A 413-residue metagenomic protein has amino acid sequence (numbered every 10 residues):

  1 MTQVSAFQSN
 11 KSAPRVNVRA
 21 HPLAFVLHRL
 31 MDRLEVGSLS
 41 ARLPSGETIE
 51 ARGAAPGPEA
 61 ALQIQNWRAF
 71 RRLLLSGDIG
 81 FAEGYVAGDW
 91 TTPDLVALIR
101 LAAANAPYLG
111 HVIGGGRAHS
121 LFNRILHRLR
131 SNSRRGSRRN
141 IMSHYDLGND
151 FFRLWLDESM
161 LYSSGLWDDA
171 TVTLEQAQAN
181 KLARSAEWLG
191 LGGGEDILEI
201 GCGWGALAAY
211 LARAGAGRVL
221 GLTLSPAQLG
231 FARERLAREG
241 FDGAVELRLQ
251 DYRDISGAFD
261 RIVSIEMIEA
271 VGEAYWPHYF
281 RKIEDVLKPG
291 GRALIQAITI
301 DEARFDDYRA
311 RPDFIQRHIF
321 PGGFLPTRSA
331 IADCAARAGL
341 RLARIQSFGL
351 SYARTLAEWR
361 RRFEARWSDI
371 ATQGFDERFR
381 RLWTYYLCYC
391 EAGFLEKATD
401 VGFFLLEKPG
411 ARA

Functional and structural regions predicted by a protein language model:
M1-Q178, R184: Feature captures hydrophobic
G193-G201: Conserved class I S-adenosyl-L-methionine
W204-A216: Conserved SAM-binding loop of SAM-dependent methyltransferases across substrates and taxa, primarily the Class I
A232-R233: Conserved SAM-binding loop
R253-I262: A short acidic, Gly/Pro-enriched loop at the edge of an enzyme's catalytic core that lines a small-molecule cofactor
P277-P289: A short glycine-rich, Lys/Arg-flanked "PGG" loop and its adjoining helix->strand segment in the class I
G290-I298: Conserved beta-strand signature within the Rossmann-like core of class I S-adenosyl-L-methionine
T299-A413: Substrate-binding/catalytic lobe of Class I Rossmann-like enzymes that use SAM or dcSAM, i.e., the mid-to-C-terminal
